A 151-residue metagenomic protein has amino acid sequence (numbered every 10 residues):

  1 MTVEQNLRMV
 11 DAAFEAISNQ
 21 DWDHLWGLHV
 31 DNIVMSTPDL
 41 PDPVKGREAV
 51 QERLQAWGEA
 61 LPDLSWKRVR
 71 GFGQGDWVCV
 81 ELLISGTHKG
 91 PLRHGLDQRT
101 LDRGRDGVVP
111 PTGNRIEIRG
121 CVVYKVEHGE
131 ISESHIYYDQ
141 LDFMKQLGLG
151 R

Functional and structural regions predicted by a protein language model:
M1-R151: C-terminal and inter-domain tail/linker signature
